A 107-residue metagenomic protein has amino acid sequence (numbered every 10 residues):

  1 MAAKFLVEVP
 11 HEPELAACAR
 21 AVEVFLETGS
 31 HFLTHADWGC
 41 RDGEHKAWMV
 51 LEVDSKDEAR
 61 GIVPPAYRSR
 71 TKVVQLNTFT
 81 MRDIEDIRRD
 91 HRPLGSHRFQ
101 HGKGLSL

Functional and structural regions predicted by a protein language model:
M1-L107: Conserved, structured core segments of small domains
